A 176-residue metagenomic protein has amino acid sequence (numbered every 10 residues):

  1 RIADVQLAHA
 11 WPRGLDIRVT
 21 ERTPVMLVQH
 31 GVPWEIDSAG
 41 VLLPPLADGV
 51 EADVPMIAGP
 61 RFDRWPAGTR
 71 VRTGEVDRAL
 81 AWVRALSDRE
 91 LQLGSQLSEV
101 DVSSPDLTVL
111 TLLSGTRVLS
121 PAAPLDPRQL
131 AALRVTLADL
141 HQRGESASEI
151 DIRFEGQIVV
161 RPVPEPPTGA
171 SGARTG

Functional and structural regions predicted by a protein language model:
D4-G176: Charged, solvent-exposed interaction patches on well-folded alpha/beta domains that mediate macromolecular contacts
